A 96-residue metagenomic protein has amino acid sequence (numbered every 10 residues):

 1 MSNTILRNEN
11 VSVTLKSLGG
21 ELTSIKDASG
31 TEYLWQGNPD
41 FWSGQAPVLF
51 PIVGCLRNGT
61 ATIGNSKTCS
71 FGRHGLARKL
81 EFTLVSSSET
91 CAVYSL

Functional and structural regions predicted by a protein language model:
M1-L96: Surface-exposed acidic/polar loop and edge beta-strand patches at domain peripheries
